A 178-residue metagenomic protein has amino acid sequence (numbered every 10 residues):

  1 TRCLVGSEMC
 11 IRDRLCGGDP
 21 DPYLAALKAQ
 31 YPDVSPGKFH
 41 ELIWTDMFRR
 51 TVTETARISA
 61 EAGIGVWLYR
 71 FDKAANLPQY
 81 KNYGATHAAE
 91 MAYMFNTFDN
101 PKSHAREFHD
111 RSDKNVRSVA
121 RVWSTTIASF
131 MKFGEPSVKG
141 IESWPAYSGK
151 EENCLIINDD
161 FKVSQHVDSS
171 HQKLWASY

Functional and structural regions predicted by a protein language model:
T1, D21-L24, E152-C154, H171: Generic N-terminal initiation segments characterized by hydrophobic and/or small/turn-forming residues
T1-G6, C10-I11: Single conserved hydrophobic/aromatic residue that forms the stacking wall/gate of nucleotide- or nucleobase-binding
G6, G17-G18, N82: Glycine-centered secondary-structure boundary/capping sites
S7-E8, P20-L24, P36, A88 (+1 more regions): Alpha-helix initiation and N-capping motif
G17-A62, V66-K73: Alpha/beta-hydrolase fold catalytic core
R49-T53, R57-Y178: Mobile gating loops/cap/lid regions near enzyme active sites that modulate substrate access
